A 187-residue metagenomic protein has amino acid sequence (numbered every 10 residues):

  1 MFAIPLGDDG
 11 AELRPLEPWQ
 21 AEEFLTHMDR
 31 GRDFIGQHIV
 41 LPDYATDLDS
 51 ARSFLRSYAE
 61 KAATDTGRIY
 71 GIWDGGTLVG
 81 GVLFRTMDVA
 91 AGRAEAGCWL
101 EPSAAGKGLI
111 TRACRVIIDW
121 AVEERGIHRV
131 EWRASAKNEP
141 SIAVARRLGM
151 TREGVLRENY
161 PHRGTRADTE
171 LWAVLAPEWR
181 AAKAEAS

Functional and structural regions predicted by a protein language model:
M1-E23, H27-F34, I69-S187: Acyl-donor (CoA/ACP) binding surface of acyl/acetyltransferases
L16, H27, D43-S50, T64: Generic, well-ordered alpha-helical segments
D29-R32, D43, A59: Residue-level detector of secondary-structure transition/capping positions
G36-R56: Conserved GNAT-fold acetyl-CoA-binding loop/helix
I39-V40, D65, G106: Glycine-centered secondary-structure boundary/capping sites
R56-S57, N159: A generic local structural motif
E60-D65, M150: Short loop/turn motifs at secondary-structure junctions and domain boundaries
